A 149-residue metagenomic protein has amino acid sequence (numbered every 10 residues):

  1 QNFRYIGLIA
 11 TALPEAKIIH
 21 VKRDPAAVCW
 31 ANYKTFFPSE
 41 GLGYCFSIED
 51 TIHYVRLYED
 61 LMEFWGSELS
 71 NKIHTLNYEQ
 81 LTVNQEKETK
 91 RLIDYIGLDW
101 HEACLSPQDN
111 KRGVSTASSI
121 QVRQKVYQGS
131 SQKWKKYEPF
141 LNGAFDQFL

Functional and structural regions predicted by a protein language model:
Q1-E15, S67: Flexible, glycine/threonine-enriched loop-and-boundary segments that flank and lead into catalytic domains of large
N2, R23-V28, L81-V83: Conserved nucleotide-binding/hydrolysis micro-motifs of P-loop NTPases
R4-G7, W30, K90: Alpha-helical elements of the RecA-like P-loop NTPase motor core of helicases
I9-K34: Conserved phosphate-donor/acceptor-positioning beta-strand/loop module used by diverse small-molecule
A12, N32-T75, V83-L149: PAPS-dependent sulfotransferases, especially Golgi type II membrane carbohydrate sulfotransferases
Y78: Short acidic donor-binding/metal-coordinating loop in glycosyltransferase active sites
